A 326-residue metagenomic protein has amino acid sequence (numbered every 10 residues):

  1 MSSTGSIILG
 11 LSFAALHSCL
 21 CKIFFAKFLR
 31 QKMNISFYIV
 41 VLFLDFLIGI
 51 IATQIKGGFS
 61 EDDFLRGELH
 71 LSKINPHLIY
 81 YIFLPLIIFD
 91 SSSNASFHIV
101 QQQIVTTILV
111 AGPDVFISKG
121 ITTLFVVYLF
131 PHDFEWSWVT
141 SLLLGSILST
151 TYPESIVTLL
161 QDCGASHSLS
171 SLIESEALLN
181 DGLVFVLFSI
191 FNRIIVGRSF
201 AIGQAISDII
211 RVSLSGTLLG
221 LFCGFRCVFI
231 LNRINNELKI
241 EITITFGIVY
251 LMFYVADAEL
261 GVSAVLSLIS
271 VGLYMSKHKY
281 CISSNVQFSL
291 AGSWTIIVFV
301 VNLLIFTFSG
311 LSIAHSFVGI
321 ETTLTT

Functional and structural regions predicted by a protein language model:
M1-T326: Transmembrane helical cores of multi-pass secondary ion antiporters/exchangers
